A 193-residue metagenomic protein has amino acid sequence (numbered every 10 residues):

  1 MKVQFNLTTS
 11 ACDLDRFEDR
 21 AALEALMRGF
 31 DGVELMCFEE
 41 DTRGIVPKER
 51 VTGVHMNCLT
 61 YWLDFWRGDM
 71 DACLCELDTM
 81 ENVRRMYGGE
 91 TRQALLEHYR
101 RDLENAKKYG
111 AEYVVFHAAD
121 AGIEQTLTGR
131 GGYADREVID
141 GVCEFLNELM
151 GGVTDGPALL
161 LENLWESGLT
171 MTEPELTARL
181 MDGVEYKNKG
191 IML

Functional and structural regions predicted by a protein language model:
M1-R100: N-terminal pre-domain/capping segments
V33, V54, L161-E162, L193: Active-site flanking residues adjacent to catalytic metal/cofactor-binding acidic residues
G88-M192: Active-site acidic/histidine proton-transfer and metal-coordination neighborhood in alpha/beta enzyme cores
